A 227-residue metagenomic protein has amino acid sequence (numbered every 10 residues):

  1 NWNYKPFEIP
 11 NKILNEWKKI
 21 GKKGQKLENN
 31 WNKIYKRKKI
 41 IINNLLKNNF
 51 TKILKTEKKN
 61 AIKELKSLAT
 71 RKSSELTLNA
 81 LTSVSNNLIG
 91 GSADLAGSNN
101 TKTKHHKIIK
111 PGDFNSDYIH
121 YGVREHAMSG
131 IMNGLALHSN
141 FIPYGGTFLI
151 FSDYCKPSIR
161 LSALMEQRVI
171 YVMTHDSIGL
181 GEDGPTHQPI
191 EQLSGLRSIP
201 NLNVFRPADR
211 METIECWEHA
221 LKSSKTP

Functional and structural regions predicted by a protein language model:
N1-R124, G134: Conserved acidic/glycine
H120-P227: Conserved thiamine diphosphate
